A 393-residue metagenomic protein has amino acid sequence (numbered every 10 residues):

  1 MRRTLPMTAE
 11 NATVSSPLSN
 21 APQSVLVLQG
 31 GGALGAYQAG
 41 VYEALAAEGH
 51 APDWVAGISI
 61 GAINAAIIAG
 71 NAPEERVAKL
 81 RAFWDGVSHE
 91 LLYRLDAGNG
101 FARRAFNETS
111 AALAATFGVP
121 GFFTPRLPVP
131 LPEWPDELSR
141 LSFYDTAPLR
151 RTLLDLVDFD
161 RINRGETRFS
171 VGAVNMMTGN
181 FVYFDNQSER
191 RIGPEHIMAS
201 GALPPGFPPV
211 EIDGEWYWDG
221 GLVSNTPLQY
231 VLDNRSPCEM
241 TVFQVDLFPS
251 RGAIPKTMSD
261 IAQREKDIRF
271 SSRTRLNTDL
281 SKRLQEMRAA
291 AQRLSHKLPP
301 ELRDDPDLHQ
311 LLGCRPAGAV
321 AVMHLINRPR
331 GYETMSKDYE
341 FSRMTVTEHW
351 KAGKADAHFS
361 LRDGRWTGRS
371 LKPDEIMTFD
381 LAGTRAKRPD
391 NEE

Functional and structural regions predicted by a protein language model:
M1-A21, H89-E90, A105-F117, K387-E393: N-terminal low-complexity/intrinsically disordered extensions
N20-V25, G32-L141, A147, L153 (+4 more regions): Patatin-like phospholipase
A51-W54, E215, V320: Short active-site oxyanion
A56, G172, T241-V245, A321-L325: Hydrophobic/aromatic beta-strand patches that form the interior of the parallel beta-sheet core in alpha/beta enzyme
F101-E108, G172-T178, L371-K387: Amphipathic alpha-helical surface "interface" segments used for docking/oligomerization or membrane association within
P130-P237, Q244, R251, K256-Q263 (+1 more regions): Active-site gating loop/helix substructures
E133, R140, P148, L153 (+1 more regions): C-terminal helical/tail subdomains of lipid-metabolizing enzymes
K256-L298: Acidic, Ser/Thr-rich peripheral helices and adjacent loops at domain boundaries
